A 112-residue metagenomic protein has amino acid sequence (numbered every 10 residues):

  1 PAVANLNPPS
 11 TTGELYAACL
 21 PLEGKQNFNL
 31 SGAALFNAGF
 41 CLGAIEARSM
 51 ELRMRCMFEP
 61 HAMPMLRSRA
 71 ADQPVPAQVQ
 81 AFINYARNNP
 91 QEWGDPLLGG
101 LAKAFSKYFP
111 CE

Functional and structural regions predicted by a protein language model:
V3-N5: Boundary of Sec targeting at the N-terminus
N7-N84: Short N-proximal segments of mature Sec-exported proteins
Q80-E112: Short, compact, well-ordered microdomains
